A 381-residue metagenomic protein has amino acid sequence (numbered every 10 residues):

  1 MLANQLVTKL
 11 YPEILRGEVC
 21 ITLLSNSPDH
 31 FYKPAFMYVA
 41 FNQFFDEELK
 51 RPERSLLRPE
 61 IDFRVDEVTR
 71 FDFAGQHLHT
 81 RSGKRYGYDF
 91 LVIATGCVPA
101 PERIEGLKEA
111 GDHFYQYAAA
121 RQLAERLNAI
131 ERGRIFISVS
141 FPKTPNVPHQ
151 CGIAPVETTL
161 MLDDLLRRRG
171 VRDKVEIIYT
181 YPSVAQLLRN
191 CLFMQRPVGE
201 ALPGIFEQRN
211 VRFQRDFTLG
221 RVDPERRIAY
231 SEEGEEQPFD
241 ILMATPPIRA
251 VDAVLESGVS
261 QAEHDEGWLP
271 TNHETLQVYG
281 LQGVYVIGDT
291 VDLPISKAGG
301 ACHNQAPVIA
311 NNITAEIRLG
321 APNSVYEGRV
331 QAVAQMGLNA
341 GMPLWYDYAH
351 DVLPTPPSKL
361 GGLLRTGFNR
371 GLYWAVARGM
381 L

Functional and structural regions predicted by a protein language model:
M1-D62, N146-C191: Beta1-alpha1 glycine-rich phosphate/pyrophosphate-binding loop at the start of Rossmann-like nucleotide-binding domains
L15, G83-G87, G234-Q237: Glycine-rich phosphate-binding loop signature in dinucleotide/nucleotide-binding domains
C20-T22, I61-F71, D163-E266: A Rossmann-like FAD-binding core segment of flavoenzymes
I61-R168, M243: FAD-binding core/adjacent interface of flavoenzyme oxidoreductases
K108-R132, R226, P238-I241, T245-N304: FAD-site-proximal beta/loop scaffold in flavoenzymes
E131-Q208, R212-Q214, A298-G328: Rossmann-like dinucleotide-binding core of oxidoreductases
A310-L381: C-terminal, flexible cofactor-proximal segment of oxidoreductases
